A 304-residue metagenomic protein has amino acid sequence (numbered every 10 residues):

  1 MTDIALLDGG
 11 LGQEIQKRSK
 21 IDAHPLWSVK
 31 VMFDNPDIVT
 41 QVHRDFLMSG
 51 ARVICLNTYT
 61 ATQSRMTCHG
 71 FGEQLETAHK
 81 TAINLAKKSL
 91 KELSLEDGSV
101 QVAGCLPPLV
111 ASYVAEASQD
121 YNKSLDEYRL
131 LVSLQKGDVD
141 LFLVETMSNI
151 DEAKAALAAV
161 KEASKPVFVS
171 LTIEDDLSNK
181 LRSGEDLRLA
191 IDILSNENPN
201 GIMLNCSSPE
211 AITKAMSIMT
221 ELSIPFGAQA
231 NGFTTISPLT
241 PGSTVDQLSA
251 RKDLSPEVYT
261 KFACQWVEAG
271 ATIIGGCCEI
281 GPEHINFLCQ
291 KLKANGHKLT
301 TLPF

Functional and structural regions predicted by a protein language model:
M1-F304: Domain-level signal for soluble alpha/beta catalytic cores
